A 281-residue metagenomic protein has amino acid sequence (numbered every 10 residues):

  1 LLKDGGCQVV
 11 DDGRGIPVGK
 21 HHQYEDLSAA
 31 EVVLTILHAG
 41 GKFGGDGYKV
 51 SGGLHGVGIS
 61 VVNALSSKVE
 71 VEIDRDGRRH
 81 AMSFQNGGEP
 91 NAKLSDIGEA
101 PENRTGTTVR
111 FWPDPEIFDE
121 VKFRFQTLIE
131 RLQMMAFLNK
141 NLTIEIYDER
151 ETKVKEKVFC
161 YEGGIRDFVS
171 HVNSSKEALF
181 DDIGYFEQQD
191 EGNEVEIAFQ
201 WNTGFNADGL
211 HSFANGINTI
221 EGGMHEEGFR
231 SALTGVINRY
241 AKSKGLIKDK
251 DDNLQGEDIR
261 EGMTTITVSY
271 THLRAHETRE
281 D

Functional and structural regions predicted by a protein language model:
K3-A29, G40-H171: GHKL-type ATPase core
D26, A30, F125, G222-E226 (+1 more regions): Short, charged, low-complexity patches
V32, S60-A64, G228, A232: Short amphipathic alpha-helical face segments that pack within enzyme cores and frequently flank/anchor catalytic
T35-A39: Conserved activation segment of eukaryotic-like protein kinases, specifically the C-terminal portion of the activation
P113-F118, I217-G222, L273: A generic structural motif
D119-E120, L254-Q255, R279: Short acidic, glycine/proline-enriched loop segments that cap or flank alpha-helices
I146-S269: GHKL/Bergerat-fold ATPase module in large chromosome/replication-associated machines
T271-E280: Conserved small/polar residues in nucleotide/adenosyl-binding loops
